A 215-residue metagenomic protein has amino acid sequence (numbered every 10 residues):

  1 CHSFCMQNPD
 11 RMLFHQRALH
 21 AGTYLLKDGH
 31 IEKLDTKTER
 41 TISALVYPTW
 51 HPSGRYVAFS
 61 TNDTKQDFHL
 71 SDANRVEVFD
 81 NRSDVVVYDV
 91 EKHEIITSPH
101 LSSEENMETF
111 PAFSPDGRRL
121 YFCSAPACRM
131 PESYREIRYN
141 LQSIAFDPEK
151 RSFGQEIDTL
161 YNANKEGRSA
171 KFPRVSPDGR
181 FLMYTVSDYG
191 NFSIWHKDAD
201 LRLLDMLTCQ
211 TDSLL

Functional and structural regions predicted by a protein language model:
C1, L26-A44, V87-M107, I144-S169 (+1 more regions): Multi-bladed beta-propeller domains
S3-C5, T49, A112, R174: Conserved beta-strand position repeated across blades of beta-propeller domains
M6-N8, P52-S53, P115-D116, P177-D178: Residue-level detector of Asp-centered blade-edge/turn motifs that repeat once per structural unit in beta-propeller
R11-H15, Y56-S60, R119-C123, F181-T185: Residue position within the beta-strands of beta-propeller blades
H20, G29-R55, T61-D84, I95-S102: Asp-box/WD-like beta-propeller blade repeats and closely related beta-sheet repeat scaffolds
H20-G22, D80-D84, E136-L141, H196-D200: A detector of repeated loop/turn-to-beta-strand junctions in beta-rich toroidal repeat architectures
A44-V46, N81, M107-T109, I137 (+2 more regions): Beta-rich catalytic cores
F59-D80, C123-R138, T185-H196: Short, conserved, GDST-rich strand-edge loop motifs in beta-rich repeat architectures
